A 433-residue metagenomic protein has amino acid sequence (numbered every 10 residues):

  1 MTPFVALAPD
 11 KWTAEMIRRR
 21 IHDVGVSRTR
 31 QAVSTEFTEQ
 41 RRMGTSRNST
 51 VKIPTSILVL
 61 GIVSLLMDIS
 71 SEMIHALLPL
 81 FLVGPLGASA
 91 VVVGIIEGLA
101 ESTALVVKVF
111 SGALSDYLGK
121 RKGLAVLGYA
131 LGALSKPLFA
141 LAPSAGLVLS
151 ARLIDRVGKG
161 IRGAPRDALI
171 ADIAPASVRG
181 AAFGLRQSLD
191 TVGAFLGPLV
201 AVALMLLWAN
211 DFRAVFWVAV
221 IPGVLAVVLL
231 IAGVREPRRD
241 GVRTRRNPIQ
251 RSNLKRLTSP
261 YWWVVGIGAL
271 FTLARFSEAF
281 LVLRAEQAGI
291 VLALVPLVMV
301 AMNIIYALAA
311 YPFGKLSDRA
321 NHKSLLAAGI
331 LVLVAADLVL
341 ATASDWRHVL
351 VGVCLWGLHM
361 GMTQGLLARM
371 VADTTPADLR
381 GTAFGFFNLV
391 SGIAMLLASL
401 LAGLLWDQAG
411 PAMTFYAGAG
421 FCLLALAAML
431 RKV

Functional and structural regions predicted by a protein language model:
E39, G44-P54, E236-I267: Juxtamembrane intracellular "pre-TM" segments in multi-pass secondary transporters
T50-E101, Y261-V298: Helix-loop boundary and gating motifs at the non-cytosolic
L80-P85, L196-A214, L397-P411: Transmembrane alpha-helix termini and helix-breaking/packing motifs in multi-pass membrane transporters
V107-G119, M205, A309-N321, W406: Helix-to-loop junctions at the C-terminal end of transmembrane segments in multipass secondary transporters
G123-P137, V220, S324-V339, A419: Structural signature of the two symmetry-related core transmembrane helices
L138-A151, A341-G352: Helix-loop junctions at membrane interfaces in 12-TM secondary transporters
A151-V192: Cytoplasmic helix-loop-helix junction between adjacent transmembrane helices in 12-TM secondary transporters
V220-G241, A425-K432: C-terminal membrane-cytosol helix-exit motif in multi-pass small-molecule transporters
